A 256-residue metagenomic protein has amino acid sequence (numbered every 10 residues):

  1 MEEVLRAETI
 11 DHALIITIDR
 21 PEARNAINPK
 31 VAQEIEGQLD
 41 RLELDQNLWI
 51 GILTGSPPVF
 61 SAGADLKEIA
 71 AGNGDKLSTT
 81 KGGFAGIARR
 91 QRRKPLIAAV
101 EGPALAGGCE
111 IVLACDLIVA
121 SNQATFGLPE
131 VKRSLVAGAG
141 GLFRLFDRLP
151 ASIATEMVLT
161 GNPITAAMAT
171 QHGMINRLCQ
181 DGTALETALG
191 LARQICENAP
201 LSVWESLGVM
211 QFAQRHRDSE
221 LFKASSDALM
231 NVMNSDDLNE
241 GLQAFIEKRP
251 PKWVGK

Functional and structural regions predicted by a protein language model:
M1-D11, F60, G161-A167, G182-K256: C-terminal alpha-helix plus adjacent terminal tail
M1-S56, A71-G72: Conserved CoA-thioester-binding segment of acyl-CoA-metabolizing enzymes
I16, R20, E34-I35, L53 (+5 more regions): Terminal peptide-recognition signature
A26-P29, A62, A71, L159 (+3 more regions): Phosphate-coordinating loops and pocket residues in cytosolic domains that bind phosphorylated ligands
V31-I35, I111, A184, S225: Hydrophobic alpha-helical membrane-association signature
A32-E36, D40, L44, L66-L105 (+3 more regions): An acidic, glycine-rich surface segment that forms the CoA-thioester-binding/catalytic face of crotonase-fold enzymes
P57-V59, G102-P103: Short glycine-rich anion-binding loops that position phosphate/pyrophosphate groups of nucleotides and phosphorylated
R90-L201, N234-S235, N239-Q243, R249: Crotonase-fold acyl-CoA enzyme core
